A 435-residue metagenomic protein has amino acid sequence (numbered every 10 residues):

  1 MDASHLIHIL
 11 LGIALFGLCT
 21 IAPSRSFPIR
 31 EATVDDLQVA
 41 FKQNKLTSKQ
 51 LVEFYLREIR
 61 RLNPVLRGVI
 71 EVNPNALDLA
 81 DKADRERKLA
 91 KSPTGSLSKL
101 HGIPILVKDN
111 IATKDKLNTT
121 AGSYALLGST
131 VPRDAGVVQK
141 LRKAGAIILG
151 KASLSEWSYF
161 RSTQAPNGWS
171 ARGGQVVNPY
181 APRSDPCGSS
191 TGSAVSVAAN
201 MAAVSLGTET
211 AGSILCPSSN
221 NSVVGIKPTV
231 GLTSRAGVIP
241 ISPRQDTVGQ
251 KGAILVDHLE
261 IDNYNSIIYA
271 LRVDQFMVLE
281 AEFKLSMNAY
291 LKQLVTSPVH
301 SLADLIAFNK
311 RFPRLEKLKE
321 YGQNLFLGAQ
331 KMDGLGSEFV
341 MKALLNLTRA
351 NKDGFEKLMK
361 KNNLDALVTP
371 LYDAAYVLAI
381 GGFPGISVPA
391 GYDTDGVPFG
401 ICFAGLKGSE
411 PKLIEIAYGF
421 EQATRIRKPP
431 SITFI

Functional and structural regions predicted by a protein language model:
D2-L6, I13, L18-A211, T229 (+2 more regions): Gly/Ser-rich catalytic/binding loops embedded in alpha/beta enzyme cores
S4, V52, D81, K143 (+4 more regions): Acyltransferase
H5-L10, N44, G102, K143 (+3 more regions): Glycine-rich, small-residue loops and helix-cap segments that act as flexible hinges at active-site edges
L10-G17, R61, K143, I147 (+3 more regions): Structural helix-boundary/capping segments
A32-V39, R60-R61, S266-Y269, G328-E338: Acidic/histidine-rich, surface-exposed loop or edge segments in extracytoplasmic proteins
T47-F54, P64-V72, K88-L100, K151-S153 (+6 more regions): Surface-exposed patches in mature extracellular/periplasmic domains of secreted proteins
L100-A121, A270, M277-A350, P389 (+1 more regions): Short helix-loop capping/hinge segments that flank enzyme active sites or metal/cofactor-binding pockets
I254-R272: Short connector loops at secondary-structure junctions
